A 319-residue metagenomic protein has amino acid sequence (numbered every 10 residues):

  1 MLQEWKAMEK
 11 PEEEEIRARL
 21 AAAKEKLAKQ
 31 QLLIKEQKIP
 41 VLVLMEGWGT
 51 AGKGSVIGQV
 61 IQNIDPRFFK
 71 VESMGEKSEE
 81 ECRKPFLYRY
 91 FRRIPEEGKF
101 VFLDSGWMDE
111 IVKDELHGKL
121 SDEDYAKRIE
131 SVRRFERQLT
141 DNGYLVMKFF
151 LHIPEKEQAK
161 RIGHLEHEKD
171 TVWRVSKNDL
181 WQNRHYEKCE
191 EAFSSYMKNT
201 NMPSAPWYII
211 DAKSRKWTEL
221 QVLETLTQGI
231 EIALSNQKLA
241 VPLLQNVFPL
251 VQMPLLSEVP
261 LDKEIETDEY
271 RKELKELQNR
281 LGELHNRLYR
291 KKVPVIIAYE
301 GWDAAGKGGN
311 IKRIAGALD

Functional and structural regions predicted by a protein language model:
M1-D319: Glycine-rich phosphate-binding loop of ATP-dependent small-molecule kinases
